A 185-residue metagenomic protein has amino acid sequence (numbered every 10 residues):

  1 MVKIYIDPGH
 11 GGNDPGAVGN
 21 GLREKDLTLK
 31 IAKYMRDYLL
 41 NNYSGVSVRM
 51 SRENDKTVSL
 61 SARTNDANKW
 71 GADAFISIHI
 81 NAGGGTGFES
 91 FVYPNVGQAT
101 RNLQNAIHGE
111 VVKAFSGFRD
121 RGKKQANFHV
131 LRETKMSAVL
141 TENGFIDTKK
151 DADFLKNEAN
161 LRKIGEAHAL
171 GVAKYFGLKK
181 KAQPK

Functional and structural regions predicted by a protein language model:
V2-K3, D26-K185: Active-site-proximal helix/loop segments of hydrolytic enzymes
I4-G16: Short, surface-exposed beta-strand segments enriched in small/polar/acidic residues
G16-K30: Glycine- and acidic-residue-enriched helix-capping/strand-helix junction motifs
